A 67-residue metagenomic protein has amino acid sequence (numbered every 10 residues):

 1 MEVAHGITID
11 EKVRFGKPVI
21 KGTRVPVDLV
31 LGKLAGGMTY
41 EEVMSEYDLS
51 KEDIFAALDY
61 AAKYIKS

Functional and structural regions predicted by a protein language model:
A4-R24: Short, Lys/Arg-enriched anionic-surface-contact patches
P26-L29, L34-S67: Long, charge-rich, low-complexity alpha-helical segments
